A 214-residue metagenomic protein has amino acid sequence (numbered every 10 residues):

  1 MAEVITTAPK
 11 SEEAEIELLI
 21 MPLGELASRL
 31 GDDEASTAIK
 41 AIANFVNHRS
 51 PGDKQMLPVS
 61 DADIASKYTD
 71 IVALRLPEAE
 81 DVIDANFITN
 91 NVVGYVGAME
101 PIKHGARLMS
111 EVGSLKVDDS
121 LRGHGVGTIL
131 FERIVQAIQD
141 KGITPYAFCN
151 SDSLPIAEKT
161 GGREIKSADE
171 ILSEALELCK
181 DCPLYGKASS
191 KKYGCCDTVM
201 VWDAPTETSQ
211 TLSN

Functional and structural regions predicted by a protein language model:
A2-E13, G24, L115, Y146-N214: Terminal substrate-recognition subdomain of acyl/acetyltransferases
V4-I42: A short beta-loop-alpha structural element at the N-terminal edge of CoA-dependent acyl/N-acetyltransferase catalytic
T37, A41-N44, I129, R133: Alpha-helical elements of Rossmann-like donor-binding domains used by nucleotide-donor carbohydrate transfer enzymes
N47-K116: A conserved beta-strand-loop-helix scaffold within acyl/acetyltransferase catalytic domains
V72-A73, M109, I129, V135 (+1 more regions): Extended low-polarity, hydrophobic cluster-rich segments
V117, G123-Q136: Conserved acetyl-CoA-binding loop-helix of GNAT-fold acetyltransferases
D140-P145: Short active-site oxyanion
